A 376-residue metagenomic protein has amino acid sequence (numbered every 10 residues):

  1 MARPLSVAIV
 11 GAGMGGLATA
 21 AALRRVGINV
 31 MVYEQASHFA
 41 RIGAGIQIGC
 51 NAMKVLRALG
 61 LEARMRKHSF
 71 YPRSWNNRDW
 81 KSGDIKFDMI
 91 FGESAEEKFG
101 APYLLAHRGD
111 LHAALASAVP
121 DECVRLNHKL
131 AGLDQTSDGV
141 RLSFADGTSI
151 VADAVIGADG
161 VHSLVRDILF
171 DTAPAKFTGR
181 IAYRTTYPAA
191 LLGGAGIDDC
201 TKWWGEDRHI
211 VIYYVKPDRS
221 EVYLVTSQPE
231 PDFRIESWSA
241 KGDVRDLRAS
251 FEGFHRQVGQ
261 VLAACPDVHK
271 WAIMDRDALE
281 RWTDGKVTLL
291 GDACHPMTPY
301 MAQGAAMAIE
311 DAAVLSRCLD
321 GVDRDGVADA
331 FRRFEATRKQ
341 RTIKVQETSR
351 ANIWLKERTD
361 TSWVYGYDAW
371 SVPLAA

Functional and structural regions predicted by a protein language model:
A2-V7, G49-T186, P231-R248, L374-A376: Conserved N-terminal helical subregion
S6, N29, E221-Y223: Residues at the starts of beta-strands that form the adenosine-phosphate
A8-S37, I156-G157, I212, V244-L247 (+1 more regions): Conserved mid-domain beta->alpha element of the FAD-binding
H38-K54: Conserved N-terminal glycine-rich FAD pyrophosphate-binding loop of Rossmann-like flavoproteins
K67-H68, C123, E252-D267, G326-R332: Acidic/histidine metal-binding catalytic segments
Q135-T136, Y213-P217: Short beta-strand micro-motifs enriched in acidic
I181-Y214, E236: Flavin-dependent oxidoreductases
G194, E206, K216-S220, T226-M301: FAD/FMN-dependent oxidoreductases across multiple families
